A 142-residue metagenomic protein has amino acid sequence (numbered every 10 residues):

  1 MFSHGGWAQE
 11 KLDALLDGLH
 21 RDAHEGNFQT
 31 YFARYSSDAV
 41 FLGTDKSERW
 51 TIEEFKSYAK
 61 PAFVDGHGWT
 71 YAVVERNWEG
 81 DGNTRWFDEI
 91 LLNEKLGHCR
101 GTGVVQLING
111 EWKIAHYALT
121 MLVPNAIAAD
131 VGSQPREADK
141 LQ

Functional and structural regions predicted by a protein language model:
G6-A23: Short N-terminal segments immediately surrounding and downstream of signal-peptide cleavage
K11-L12, F41, E54-H98: Surface-exposed, charged secondary-structure patches
H20-R21, L42-E48: Second-shell loop/turn segments in exported
E25-D38, L42: Short, well-ordered alpha-helical segments enriched in acidic and aromatic residues
Y35-S36, D45, I90-N93, G103 (+1 more regions): A mature extracytoplasmic/lumenal domain signature
W78-T84, V105-K113: A short, structured loop/turn motif at beta-sheet edges
I108, H116-Q142: Low-complexity, intrinsically disordered terminal/linker segments enriched in charged and Gly/Pro repeats
